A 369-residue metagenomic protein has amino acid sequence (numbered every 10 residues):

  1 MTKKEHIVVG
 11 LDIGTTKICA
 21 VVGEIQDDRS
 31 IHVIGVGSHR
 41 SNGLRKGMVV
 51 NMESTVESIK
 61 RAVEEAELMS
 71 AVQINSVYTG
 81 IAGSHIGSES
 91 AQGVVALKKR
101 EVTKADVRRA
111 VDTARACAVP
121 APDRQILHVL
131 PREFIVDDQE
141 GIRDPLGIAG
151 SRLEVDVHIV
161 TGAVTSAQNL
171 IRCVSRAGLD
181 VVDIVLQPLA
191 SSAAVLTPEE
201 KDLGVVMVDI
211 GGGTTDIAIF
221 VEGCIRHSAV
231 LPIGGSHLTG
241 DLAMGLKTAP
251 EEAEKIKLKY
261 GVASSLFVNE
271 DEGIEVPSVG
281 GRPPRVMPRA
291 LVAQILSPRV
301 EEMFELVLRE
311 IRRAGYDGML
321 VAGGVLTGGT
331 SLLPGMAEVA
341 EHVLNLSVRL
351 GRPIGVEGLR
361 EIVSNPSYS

Functional and structural regions predicted by a protein language model:
M1-K17, V21-M207, C224-R226, G235 (+5 more regions): Nucleotide/phosphate-binding catalytic cleft detector across ATP-hydrolyzing and phosphate-transferring enzymes
I81-S84, G212, G328-G329: Core structural elements
T197-E199, G329-V343, S364-N365: Short glycine/threonine-rich loop-to-helix capping motif typified by GTGT followed within a few residues by an Asp-Pro
I217-A218: A structural feature that tracks compact, well-ordered secondary-structure segments with a strong bias toward
V221: A cytosolic small-molecule/anion-sensing beta-strand core signal
E305, R309-G323, L333-G351: ATP-binding/phosphotransfer module of carbohydrate and carboxylate kinases, centering on a glycine-rich
R349-S369: Glycine-rich phosphate-binding/hydrolytic loop that grips phosphoryl groups
